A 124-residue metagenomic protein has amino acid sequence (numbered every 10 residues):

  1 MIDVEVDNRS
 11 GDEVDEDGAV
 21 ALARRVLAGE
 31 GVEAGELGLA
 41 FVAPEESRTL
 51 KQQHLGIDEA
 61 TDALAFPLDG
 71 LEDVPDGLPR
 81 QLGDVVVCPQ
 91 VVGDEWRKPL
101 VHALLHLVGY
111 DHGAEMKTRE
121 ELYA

Functional and structural regions predicted by a protein language model:
M1-P99, L104-A124: An acidic/histidine-cluster motif and surrounding catalytic segment that typifies divalent-metal-assisted enzyme active
